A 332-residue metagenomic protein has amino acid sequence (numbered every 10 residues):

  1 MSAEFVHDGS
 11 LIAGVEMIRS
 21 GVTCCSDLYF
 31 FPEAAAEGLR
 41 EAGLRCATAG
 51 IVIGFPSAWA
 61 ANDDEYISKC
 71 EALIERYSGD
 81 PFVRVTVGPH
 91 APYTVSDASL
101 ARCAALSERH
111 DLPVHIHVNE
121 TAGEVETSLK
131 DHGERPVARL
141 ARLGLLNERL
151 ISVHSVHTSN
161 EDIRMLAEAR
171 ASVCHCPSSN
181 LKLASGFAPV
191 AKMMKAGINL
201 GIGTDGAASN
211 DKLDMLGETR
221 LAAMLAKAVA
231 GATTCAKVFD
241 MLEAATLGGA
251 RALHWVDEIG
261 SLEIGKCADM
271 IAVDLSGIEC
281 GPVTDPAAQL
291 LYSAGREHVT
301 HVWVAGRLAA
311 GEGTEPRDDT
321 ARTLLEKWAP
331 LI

Functional and structural regions predicted by a protein language model:
M1-G43, I67-G79, K327-L331: Alpha-helical scaffold segments that flank or form the walls of functional sites
G21, L39, V87, H117 (+10 more regions): Divalent metal-coordination and catalytic microenvironments
V22, L44, D111, R170-A171: A structural motif
S26-Y29, T86-R102, L181-L183, A252-H254: Active-site glycine- and acidic-residue-rich loops that bind and position anionic ligands or nucleotide-like cofactors
A34-V156, E161: Metal-coordinating catalytic core of metallo-dependent amide/deamination hydrolases
A122-E134, N160-A167, A184-M193, N210-K227: Histidine/acidic-residue-rich catalytic or RNA/ligand-binding cores of hydrolases and nuclease-related proteins
R142-R149, A191-G277, S293-A294: His/Asp/Glu-enriched, well-ordered alpha-helical/loop segment that forms or immediately abuts the divalent-metal
E243-I332: Active-site microenvironment of metallo-dependent hydrolases
